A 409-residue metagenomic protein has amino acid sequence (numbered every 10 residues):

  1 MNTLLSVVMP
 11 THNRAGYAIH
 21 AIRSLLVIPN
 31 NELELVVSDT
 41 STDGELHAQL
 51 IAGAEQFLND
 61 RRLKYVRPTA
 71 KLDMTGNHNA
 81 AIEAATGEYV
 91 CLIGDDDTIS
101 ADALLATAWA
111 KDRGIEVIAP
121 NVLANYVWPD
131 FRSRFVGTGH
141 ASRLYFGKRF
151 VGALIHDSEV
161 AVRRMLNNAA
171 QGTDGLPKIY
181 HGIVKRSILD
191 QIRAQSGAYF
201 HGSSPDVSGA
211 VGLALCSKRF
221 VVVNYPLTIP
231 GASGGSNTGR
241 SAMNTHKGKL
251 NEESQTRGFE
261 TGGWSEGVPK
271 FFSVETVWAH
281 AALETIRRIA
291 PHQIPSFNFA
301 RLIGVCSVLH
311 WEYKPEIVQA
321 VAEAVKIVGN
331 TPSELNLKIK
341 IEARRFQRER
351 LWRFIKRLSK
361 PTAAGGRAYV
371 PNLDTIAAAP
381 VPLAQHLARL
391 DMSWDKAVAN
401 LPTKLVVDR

Functional and structural regions predicted by a protein language model:
M1-H246: Nucleotide-sugar donor-binding/catalytic module of glycosyltransferases that assemble extracellular/cell-envelope
N121-V122, G231-R409: C-terminal subregions of glycosyltransferases and related glycan-biosynthesis enzymes
